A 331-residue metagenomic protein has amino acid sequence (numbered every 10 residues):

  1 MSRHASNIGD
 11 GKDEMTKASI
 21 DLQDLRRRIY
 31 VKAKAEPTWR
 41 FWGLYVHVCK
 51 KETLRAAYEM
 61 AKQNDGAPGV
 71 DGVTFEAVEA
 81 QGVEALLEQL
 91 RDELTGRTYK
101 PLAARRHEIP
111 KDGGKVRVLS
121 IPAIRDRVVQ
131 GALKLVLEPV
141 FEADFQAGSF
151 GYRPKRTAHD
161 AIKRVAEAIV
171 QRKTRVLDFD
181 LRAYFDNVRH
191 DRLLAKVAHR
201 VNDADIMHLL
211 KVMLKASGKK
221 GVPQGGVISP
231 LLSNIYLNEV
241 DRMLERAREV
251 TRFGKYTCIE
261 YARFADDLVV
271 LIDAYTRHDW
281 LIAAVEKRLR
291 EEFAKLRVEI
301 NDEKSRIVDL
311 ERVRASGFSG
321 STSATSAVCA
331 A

Functional and structural regions predicted by a protein language model:
M1-E84: Non-catalytic, polymerase-adjacent accessory regions of viral genome-replication enzymes
R40, M60, T74, R192-K196 (+2 more regions): A general alpha-helix detector
A57-A61, A132, L209-L214: Short alpha-helical scaffolding segments that buttress acidic/His motifs in well-ordered protein cores
L86-Q89, E93-E108, D112, V136 (+1 more regions): Conserved polymerase palm-domain catalytic core
V118-A123: Conserved phosphate-binding loops in nucleotide/dinucleotide-binding enzymes
I124-K134, A166: Duplex nucleic acid-engaging cores and interfaces of nucleic-acid transaction enzymes
R288, G317, S321-A331: Active-site and adjacent loop segments of nucleotide-processing enzymes that use two-metal-ion phosphate chemistry
